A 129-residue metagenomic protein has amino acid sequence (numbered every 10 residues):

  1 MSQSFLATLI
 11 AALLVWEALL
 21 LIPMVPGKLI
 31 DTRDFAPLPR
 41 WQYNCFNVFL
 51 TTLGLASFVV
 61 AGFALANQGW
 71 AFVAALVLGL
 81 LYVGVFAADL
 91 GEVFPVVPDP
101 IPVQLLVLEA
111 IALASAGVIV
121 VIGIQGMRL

Functional and structural regions predicted by a protein language model:
M1-L20: Cytosolic juxtamembrane helix and N-cap/initiation of the first transmembrane helix
A12, A36-L53: A loop-to-helix transmembrane entry motif
L20-N44: Membrane-helix boundary elements
F35-Y43, V97-A110: Non-cytosolic membrane-interface motifs at loop->transmembrane helix junctions
F49-V59, E109-Q125: Hydrophobic cores of alpha-helical transmembrane segments in multi-pass inner/ER membrane proteins, independent
S57-V73: Juxtamembrane helix-break-helix junctions at the cytosolic face of small multi-pass alpha-helical membrane proteins
F72-G91, I111-G117: Hydrophobic alpha-helical membrane segments
A87-V107, I124-L129: Membrane-helix boundary connector in multi-pass membrane proteins
